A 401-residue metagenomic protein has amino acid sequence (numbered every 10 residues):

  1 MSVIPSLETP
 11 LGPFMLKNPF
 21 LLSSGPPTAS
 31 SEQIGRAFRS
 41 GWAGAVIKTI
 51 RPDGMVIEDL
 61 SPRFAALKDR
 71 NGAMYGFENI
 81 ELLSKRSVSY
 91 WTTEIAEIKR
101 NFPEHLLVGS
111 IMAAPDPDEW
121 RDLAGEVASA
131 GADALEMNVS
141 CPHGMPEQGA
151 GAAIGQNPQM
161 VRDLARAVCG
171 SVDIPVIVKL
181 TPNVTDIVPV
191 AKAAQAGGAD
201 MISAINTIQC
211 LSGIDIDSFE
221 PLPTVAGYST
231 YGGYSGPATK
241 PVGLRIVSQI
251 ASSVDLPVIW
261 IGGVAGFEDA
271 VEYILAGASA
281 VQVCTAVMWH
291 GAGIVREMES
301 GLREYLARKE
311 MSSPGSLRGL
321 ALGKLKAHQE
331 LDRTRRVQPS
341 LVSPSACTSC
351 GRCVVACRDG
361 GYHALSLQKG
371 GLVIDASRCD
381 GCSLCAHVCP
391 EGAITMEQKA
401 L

Functional and structural regions predicted by a protein language model:
M1-V108, M112-P117: N-terminal capping/small domains of soluble enzymes
N18-S24, A43-K48, L107-I111, L135-M137 (+6 more regions): Hydrophobic faces of well-ordered beta-strands that scaffold small-molecule active sites in alpha/beta enzyme cores
G35-S40, A114-I259, A265-E272, A276-A280 (+4 more regions): Alpha/beta enzyme core
I50-P52, V139-P142, T207-I208, T285-A286 (+2 more regions): Short, ordered loop/turn segments at secondary-structure junctions
M55-N71, G213-Y231, A286-M311: C-terminal helical cap(s) of enzyme catalytic domains, especially alpha/beta-barrels
C141, C347-C353, C357, C379-C385 (+1 more regions): Short cysteine clusters
H290-D332, S377-D380, L384-V388, G392-M396 (+1 more regions): Short histidine
E330-S349, H363-G381, I394-L401: Ferredoxin-like iron-sulfur electron-transfer modules
